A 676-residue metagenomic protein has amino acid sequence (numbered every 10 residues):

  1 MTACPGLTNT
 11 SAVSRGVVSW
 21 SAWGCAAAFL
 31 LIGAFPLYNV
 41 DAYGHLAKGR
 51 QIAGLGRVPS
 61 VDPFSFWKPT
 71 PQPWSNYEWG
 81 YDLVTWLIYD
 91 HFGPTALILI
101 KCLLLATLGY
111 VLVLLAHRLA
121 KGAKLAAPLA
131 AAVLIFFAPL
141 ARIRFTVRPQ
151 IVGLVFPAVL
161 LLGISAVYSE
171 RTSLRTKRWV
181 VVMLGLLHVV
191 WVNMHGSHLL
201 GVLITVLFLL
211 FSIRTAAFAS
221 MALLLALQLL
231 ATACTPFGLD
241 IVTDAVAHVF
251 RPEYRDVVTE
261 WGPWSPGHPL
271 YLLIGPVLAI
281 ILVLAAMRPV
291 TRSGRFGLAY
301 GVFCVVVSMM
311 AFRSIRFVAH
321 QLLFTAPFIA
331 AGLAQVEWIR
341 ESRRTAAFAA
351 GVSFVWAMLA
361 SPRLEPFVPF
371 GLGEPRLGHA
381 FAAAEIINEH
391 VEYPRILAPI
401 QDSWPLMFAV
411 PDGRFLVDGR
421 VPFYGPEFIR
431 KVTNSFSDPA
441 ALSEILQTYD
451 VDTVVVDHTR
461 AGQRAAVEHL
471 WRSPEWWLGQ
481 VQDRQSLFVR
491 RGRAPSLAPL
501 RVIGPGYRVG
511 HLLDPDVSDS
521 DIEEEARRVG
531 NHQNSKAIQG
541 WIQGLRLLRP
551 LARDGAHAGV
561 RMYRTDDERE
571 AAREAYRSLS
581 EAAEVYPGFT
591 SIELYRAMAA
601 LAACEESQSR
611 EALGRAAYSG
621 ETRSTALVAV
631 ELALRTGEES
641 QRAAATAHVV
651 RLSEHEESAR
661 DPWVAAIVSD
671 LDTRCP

Functional and structural regions predicted by a protein language model:
L7, L364-E374, G378-Q401, P405 (+2 more regions): C-terminal luminal/periplasmic domains and tails of membrane-associated envelope-modifying transferases
F29, L140-A141, W179-G196, I204-L207 (+2 more regions): Membrane-interface alpha helices of multi-pass inner-membrane proteins
D41, A53-G56, V111, G196-R292 (+1 more regions): Transmembrane catalytic cores of multi-pass membrane glycosyltransferases and polysaccharide-assembly enzymes
W67-T95, L99: Short hydrophobic/aromatic helix or loop-helix immediately within or flanking a transmembrane segment in polytopic
L99-A120: Transmembrane-helix motifs of polytopic, lipid-linked glycan transferases
V111, F137, V152-T172, T205-L209 (+1 more regions): Specific aromatic-rich, kink-prone transmembrane helix
A166-V189, F218-L223, R295-V305: Short hydrophobic alpha-helices at membrane interfaces in multi-pass membrane enzymes
L224-L227, P327-R363: Signature aromatic-anchored transmembrane alpha helix within multi-pass, membrane-resident enzymes that catalyze glycan
